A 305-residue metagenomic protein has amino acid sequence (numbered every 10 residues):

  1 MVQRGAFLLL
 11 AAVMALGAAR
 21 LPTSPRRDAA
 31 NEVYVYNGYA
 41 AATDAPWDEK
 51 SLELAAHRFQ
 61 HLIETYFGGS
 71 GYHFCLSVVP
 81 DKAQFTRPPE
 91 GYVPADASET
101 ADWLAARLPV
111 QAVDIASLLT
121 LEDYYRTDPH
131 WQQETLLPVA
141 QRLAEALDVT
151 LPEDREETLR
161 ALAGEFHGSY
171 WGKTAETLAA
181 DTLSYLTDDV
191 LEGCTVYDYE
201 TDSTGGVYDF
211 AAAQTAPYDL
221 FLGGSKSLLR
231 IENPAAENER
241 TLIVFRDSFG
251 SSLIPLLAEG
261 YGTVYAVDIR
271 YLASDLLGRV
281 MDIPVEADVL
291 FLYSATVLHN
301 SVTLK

Functional and structural regions predicted by a protein language model:
M1-K305: Extracellular glycan-modifying ectodomains
